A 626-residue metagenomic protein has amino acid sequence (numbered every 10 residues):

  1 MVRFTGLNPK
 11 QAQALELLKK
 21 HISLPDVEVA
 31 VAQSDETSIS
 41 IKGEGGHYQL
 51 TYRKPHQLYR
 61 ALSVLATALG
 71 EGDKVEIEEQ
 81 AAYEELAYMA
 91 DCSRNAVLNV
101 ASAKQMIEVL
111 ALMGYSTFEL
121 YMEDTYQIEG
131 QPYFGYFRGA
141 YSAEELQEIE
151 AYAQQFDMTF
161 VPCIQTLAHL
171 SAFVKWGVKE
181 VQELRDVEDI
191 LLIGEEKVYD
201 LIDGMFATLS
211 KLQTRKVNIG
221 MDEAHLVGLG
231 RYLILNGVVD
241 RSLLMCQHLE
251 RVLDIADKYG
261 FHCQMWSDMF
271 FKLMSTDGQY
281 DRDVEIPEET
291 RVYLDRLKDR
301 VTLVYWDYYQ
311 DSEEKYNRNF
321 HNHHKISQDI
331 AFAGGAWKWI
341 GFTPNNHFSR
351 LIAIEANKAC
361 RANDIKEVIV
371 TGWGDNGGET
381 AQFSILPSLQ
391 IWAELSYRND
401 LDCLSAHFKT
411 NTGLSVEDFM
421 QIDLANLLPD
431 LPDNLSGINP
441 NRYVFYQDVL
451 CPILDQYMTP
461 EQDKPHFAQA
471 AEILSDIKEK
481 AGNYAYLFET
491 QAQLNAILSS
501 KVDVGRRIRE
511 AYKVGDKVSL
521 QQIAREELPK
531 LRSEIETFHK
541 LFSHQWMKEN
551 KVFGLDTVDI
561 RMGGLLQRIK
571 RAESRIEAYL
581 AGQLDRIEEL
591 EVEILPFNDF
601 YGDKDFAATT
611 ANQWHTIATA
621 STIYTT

Functional and structural regions predicted by a protein language model:
M1-P25, G70, E108, E148-A151 (+4 more regions): Substrate-binding groove of N-acetylhexosamine-processing glycoside hydrolases
V2, E16-Y52: Short, well-ordered secondary-structure micro-motifs within conserved domains or adaptor modules
T5, E44-Q264, A331-G334, W339 (+1 more regions): Feature activates predominantly on carbohydrate-active enzymes
N8-Q11, Q33-E36, H56, A66 (+5 more regions): Residues that cap or initiate secondary-structure elements
P9-Q13, Q33-I39, L50-R60, S500-D503: Short, surface-exposed beta-strand/loop "edge" segments at domain boundaries and coil↔beta transitions
D35, E44-G46, E84, L297-D299 (+1 more regions): Residue-level preference for short coil/turn positions at secondary-structure junctions
